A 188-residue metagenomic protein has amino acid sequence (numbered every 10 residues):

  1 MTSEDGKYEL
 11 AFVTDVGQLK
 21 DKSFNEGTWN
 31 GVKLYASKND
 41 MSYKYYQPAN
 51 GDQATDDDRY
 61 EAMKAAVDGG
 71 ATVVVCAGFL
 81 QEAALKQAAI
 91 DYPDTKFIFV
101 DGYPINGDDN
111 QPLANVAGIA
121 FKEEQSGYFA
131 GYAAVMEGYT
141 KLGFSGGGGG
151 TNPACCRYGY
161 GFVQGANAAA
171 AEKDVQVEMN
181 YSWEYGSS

Functional and structural regions predicted by a protein language model:
M1-S188: A residue-level marker of the well-folded mature domains of exported/periplasmic proteins
